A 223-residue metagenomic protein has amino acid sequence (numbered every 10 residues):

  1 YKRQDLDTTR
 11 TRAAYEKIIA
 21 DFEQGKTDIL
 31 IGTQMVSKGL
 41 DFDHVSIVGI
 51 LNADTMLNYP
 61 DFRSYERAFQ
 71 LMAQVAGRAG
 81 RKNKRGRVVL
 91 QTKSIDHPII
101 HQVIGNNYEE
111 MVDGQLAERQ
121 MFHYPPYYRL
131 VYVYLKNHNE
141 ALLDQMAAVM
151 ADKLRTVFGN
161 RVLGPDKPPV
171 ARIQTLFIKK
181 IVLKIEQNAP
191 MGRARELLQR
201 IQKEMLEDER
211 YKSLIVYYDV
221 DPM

Functional and structural regions predicted by a protein language model:
K2-D5, T9-Y59, Q74-M223: Accessory helical-bundle/CTD segments and flexible terminal tails appended to RecA-like ATPase motors
F62-F69: Short, conserved loop/turn and helix-capping segments at secondary-structure boundaries that abut family-defining
